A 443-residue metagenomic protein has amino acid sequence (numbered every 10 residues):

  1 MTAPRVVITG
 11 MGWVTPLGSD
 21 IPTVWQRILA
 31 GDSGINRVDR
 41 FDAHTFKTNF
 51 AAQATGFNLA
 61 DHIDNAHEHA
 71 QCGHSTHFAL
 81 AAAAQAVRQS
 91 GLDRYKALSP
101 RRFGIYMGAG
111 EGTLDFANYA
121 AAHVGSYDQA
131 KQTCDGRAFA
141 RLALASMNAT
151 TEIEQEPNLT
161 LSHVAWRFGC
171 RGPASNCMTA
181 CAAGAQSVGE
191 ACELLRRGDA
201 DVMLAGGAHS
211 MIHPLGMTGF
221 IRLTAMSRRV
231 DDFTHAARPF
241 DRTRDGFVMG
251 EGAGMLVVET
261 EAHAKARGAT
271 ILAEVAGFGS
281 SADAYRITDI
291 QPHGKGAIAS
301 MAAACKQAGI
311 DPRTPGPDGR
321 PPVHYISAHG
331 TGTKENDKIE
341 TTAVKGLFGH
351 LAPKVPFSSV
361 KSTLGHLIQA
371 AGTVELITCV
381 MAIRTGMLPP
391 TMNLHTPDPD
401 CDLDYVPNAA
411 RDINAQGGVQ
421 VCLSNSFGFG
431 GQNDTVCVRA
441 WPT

Functional and structural regions predicted by a protein language model:
M1-E68, S90, A262-E274, I377-M392 (+1 more regions): ACP-dependent fatty acid/polyketide chain-elongation machinery
R5-T9, N36-R37, D231-Y325, T443: Condensing-enzyme catalytic core mediating Claisen C-C bond formation in acyl metabolism
I8, L29-S175, A208-M217, G316-K338: Conserved beta-ketoacyl condensing-enzyme motif
P22-R27, L114-Q132, L195-R197, M217-V230 (+3 more regions): A glycine- and small-aliphatic-rich helix-loop capping segment at beta-alpha/alpha-beta transitions that lines
A43, K47-T55, F116, S210-A237 (+4 more regions): Active-site-adjacent elements of ketosynthase-type condensing enzymes
A79-L92, P157-F168, A174-H209, V248-A269 (+2 more regions): Active-site-proximal alpha-helical scaffold in enzymes
A79-S90, T160, E259-T260, H293-R313 (+3 more regions): Short, well-ordered amphipathic alpha-helical segments that serve as non-catalytic structural scaffolds within diverse
D128-N148, G189, E193, H209-A266 (+3 more regions): Glycine-/small-residue-rich "gating" segment that lines the acyl/pantetheine channel and substrate pocket
